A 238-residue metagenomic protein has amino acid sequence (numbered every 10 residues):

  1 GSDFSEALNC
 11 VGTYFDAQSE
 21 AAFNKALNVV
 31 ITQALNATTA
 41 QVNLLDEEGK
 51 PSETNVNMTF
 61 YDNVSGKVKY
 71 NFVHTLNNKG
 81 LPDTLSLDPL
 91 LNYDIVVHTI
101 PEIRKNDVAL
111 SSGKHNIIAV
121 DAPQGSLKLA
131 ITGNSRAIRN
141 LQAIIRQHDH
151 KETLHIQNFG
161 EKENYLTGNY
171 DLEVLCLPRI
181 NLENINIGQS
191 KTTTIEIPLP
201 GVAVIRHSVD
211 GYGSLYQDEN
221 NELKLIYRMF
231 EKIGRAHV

Functional and structural regions predicted by a protein language model:
G1-V30: VWA/integrin I-like adhesion module and closely mimicked acidic/polar interface patches used
A37-T39, E53-N57, N92, S126 (+3 more regions): Exposed beta-strand and adjacent loop surfaces of beta-rich binding modules that mediate intermolecular recognition
T38-E48, G125-S135, V202-V209: A short, amphipathic beta-strand motif
E48-Y70, G133-E152, V209-F230: Short, ordered, surface-exposed loop/turn motifs in non-cytosolic proteins
K67-S86, S112, H148-E163, N220-R235: Short, solvent-exposed S/T- and G/P-enriched segments that are highly enriched in secreted/extracellular and lumenal
L76-D94, H98-E102, N158-R179, P198-L199 (+1 more regions): Short Pro-Gly-centered beta-turn/loop motif in secreted/extracellular proteins
T99-Q124, L177-P200: Structured interaction patches on ligand/partner-binding surfaces of diverse proteins
